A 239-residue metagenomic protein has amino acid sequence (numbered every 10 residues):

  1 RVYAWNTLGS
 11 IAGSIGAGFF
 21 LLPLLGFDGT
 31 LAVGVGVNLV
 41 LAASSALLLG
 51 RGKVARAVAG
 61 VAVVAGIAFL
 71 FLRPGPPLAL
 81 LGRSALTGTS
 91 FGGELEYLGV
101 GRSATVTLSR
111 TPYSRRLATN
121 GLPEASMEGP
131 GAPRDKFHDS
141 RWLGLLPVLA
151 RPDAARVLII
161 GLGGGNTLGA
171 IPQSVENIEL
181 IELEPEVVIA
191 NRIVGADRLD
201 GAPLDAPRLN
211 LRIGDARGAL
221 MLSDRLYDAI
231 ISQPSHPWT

Functional and structural regions predicted by a protein language model:
R1-L47: Membrane-embedded alpha-helical segments of integral membrane proteins
L41-L49, I67-R73: C-terminal membrane-cytosol helix-exit motif in multi-pass small-molecule transporters
L49-V63: Membrane-interfacial entry segments at the cytosolic side of transmembrane helices
G60-R208, A216: Class I S-adenosylmethionine
I213-A219: Conserved SAM/SAH-binding loop
M221-I231: A short acidic, Gly/Pro-enriched loop at the edge of an enzyme's catalytic core that lines a small-molecule cofactor
S235: Short glycine-/small-residue-rich Rossmann-like dinucleotide-binding loops
W238-T239: A short, conserved alpha-helix within the catalytic core of class I
